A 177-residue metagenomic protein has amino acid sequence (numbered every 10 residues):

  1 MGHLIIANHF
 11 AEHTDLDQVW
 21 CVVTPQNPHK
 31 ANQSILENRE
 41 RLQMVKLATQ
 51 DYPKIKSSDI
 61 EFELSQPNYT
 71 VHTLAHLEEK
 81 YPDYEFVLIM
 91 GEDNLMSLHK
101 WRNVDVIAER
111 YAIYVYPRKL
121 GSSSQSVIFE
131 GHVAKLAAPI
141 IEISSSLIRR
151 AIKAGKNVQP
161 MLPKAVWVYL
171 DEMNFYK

Functional and structural regions predicted by a protein language model:
M1-K177: Nucleotidyltransferase catalytic core that binds NTPs
